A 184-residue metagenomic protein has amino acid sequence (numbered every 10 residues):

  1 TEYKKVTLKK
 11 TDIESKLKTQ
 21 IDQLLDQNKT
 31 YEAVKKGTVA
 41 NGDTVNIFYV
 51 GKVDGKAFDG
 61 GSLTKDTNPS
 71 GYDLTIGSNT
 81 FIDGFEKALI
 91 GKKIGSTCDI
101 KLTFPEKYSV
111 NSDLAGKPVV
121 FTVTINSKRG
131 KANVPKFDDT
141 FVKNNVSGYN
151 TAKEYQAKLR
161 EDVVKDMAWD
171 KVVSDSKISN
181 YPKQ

Functional and structural regions predicted by a protein language model:
T1-Q184: FKBP-type peptidyl-prolyl cis-trans isomerases
